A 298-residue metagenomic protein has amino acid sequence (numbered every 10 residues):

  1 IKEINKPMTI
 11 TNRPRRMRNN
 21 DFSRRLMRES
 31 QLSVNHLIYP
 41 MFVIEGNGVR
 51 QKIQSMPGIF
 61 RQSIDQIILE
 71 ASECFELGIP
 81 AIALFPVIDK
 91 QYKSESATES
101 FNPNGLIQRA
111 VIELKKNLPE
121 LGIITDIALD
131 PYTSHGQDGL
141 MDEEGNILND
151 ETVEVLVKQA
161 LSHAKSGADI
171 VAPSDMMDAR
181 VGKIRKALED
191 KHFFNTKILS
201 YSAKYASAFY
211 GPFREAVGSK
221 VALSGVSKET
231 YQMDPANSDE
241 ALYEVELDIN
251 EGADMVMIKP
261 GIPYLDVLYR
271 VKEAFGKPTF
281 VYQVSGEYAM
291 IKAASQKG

Functional and structural regions predicted by a protein language model:
I1-P7: Short, Lys/Arg-enriched N-terminal segments with co-localized hydrophobic residues within the first ~10-30 amino acids
P7-R28: N-terminal amphipathic/basic leader segments beginning at the initiator methionine
I10-P14, P40, V221: N-proximal short alpha-helices
H36-I38, E45-G298: Alpha/beta enzyme core
